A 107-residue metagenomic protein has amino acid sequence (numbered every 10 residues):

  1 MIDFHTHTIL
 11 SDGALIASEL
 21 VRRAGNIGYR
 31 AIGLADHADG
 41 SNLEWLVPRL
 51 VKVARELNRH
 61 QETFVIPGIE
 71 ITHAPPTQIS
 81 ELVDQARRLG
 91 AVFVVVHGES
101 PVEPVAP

Functional and structural regions predicted by a protein language model:
M1-D3, I32, I66: Hydrophobic "anchor" residues on beta-strands that sit immediately upstream of conserved functional sites
M1-S11, H37: Histidine-centered catalytic micro-motifs
H5, A24, D36, V65: Divalent metal-coordination and catalytic microenvironments
G13-A24, P75-Q85: Short, acidic/polar
R23-I32: Catalytic domains of carbohydrate-active enzymes, especially glycoside hydrolases
I32-L34, V94: Hydrophobic residues within beta-strands of alpha/beta enzymes
L34-R49: Glycine-rich, proline-tolerant flexible connector loops at the mouths of alpha/beta enzymes
W45-P107: Extended substrate/RNA-proximal surfaces in nucleic-acid metabolism proteins
